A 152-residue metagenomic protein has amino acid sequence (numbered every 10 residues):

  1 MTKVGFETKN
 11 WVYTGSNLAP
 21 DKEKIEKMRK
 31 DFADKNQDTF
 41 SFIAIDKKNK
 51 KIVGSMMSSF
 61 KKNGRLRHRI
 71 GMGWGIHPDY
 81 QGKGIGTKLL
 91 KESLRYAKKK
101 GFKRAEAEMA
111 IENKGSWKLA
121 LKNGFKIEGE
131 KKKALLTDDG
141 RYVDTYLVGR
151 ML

Functional and structural regions predicted by a protein language model:
M1-A19, E23: A short, well-structured alpha-helix characteristic of acyl/acetyltransferase catalytic modules
L18-D79, M151-L152: Acetyl-CoA-dependent GNAT
K50, G84, G101, N113: Conserved G/P- and acidic residue-centered "switch" motifs that form tight phosphate/ATP-binding loops in soluble
Y80, G84-E92: Conserved acetyl-CoA pyrophosphate-binding loop and the N-cap/start of the following alpha-helix in GNAT-like
L90, A97-M109: Conserved GNAT acetyl-CoA-binding A-motif
E106-M109, L121, K126-R141: Conserved catalytic-core motifs of GNAT/GCN5-like acyltransferases
